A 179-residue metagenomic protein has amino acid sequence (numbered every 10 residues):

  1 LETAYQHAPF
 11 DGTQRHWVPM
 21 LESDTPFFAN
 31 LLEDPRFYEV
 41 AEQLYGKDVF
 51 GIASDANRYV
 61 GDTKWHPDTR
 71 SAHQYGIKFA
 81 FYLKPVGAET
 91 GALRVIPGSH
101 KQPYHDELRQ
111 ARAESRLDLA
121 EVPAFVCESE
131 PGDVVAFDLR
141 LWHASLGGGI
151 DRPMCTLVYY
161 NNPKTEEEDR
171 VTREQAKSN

Functional and structural regions predicted by a protein language model:
L1-A72: Non-heme Fe(II)-dependent double-stranded beta-helix
H7, L141-N179: Non-heme Fe(II)/2-oxoglutarate
M20-D24, R94-P97, V171-N179: Conserved, charge-rich beta-strand/loop surface module that forms ligand/interface-binding patches within domains
S54, F79-F81, C155-Y159: A structural signal for short, well-ordered beta-strand segments
T69-Y82: Acidic, His- and aromatic-enriched active-site or binding-groove loops in soluble protein domains that engage sugars
I77, G91, P153: Change "...and in nucleic-acid phosphodiester-cleaving endonucleases..." to "...and in nucleic-acid processing enzymes
V86-L146, K164, K177: Double-stranded beta-helix
